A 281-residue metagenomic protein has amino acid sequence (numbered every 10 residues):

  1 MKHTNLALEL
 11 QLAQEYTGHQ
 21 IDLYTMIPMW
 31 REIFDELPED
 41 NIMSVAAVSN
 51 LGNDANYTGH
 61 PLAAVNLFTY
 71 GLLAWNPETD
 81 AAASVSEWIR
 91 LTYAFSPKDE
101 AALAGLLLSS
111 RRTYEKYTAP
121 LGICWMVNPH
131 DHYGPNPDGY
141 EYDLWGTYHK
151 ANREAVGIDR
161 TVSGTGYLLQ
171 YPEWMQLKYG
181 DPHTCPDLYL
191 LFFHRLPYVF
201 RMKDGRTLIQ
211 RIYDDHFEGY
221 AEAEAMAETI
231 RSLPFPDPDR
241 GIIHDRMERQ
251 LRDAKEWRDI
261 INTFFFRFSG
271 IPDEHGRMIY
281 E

Functional and structural regions predicted by a protein language model:
M1-L51: Active-site capping/gating regions of soluble enzymes
E32-E281: Catalytic domains of carbohydrate-active enzymes that cleave complex glycans
